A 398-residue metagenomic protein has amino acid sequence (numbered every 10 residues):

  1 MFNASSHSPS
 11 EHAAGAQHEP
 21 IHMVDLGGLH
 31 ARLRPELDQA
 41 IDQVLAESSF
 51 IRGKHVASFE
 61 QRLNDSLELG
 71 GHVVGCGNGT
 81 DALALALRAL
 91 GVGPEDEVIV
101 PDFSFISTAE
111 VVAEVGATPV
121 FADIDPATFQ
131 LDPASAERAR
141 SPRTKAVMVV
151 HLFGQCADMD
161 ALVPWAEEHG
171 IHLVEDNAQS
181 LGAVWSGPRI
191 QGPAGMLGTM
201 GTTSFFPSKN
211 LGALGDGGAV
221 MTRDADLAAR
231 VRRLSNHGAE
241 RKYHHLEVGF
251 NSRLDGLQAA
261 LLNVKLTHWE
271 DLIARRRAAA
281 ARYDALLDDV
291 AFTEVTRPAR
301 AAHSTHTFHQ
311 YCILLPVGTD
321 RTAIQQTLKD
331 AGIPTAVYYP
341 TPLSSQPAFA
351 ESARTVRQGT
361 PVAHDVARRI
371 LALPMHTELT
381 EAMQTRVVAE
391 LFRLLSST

Functional and structural regions predicted by a protein language model:
M1-S49, K54, A331: N-terminal "arm"/small-domain region of PLP-dependent enzymes with the aminotransferase-like
N3, A13, G27, V56-R62 (+7 more regions): PLP-dependent aminotransferase class I/II
S48-E97, V111-V115, F121-D123, P188: Phosphate-binding glycine-rich loop
V74, I99, V120, L173-V174 (+4 more regions): Structural detector of well-ordered beta-strand residues that form the stable sheet scaffold of enzyme domains
R88-S180, V184: PLP-dependent aminotransferase-like
V111-V112, W165, P193, N210 (+1 more regions): Hydrophobic/aromatic ligand-binding patch that stacks against planar heteroaromatic rings of cofactors or nucleotides
E175-G212, K242-L246: Conserved active-site segment immediately N-terminal to the catalytic lysine that forms the internal aldimine
M196-R232, A239, G256-A259: Active-site PLP attachment segment
